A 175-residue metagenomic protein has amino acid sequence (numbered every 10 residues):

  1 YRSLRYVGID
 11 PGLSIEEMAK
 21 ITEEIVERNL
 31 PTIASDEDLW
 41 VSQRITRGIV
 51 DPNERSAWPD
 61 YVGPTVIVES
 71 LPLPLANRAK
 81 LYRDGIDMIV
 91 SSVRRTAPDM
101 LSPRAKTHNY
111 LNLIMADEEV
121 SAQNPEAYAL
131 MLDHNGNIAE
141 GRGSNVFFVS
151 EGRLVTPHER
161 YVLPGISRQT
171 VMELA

Functional and structural regions predicted by a protein language model:
Y1-L130, H134-N137, E173-A175: Conserved alpha/beta cores of soluble small-molecule-handling proteins
R44-T46, T156-P157, S167: Ser/Thr-centric signal marking residues that sit in or immediately flank functional binding/regulatory motifs
A129-L130, N137-E159, P164: Glycine- and Gly-Pro-enriched alpha-helical subdomains that act as flexible, kink-prone "lid/hinge" or packing modules
L163-A175: Extended C-terminal subregions enriched in glycine
